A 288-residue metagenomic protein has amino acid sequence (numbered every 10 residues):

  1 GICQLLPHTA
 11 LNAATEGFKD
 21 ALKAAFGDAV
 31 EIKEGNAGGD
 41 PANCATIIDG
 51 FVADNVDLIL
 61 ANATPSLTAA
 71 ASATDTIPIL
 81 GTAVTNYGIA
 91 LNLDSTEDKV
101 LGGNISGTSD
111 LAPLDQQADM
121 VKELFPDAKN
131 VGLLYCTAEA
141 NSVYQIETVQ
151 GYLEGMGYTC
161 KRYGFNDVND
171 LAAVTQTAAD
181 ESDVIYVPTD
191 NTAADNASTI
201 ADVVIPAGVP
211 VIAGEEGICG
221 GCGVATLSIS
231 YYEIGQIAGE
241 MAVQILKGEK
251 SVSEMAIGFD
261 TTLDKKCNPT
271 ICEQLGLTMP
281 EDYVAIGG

Functional and structural regions predicted by a protein language model:
G1-C3, L80, G132, I212: Short, well-ordered beta-strand segments
G1-K19, K33-N43, A138-S142, D190-D195: Extracytoplasmic "Venus flytrap"
L11-I32, E147, G151: Short, polar/charged alpha-helical segment
F18, S106-L153, E254-I271: An alpha-beta-alpha
E34-T96, D190-G214: Beta-alpha junction/loop-to-helix N-cap segments that form part of ligand/metal-binding clefts
Y87-A128, I229-K250: Hydrophobic alpha-helical segments within soluble ligand-binding/sensing domains
A140-V209, E215: Pocket-lining segment of extracytoplasmic ligand-binding domains
Q244-G288: Hinge/cleft segment of the Venus flytrap/periplasmic-binding protein
